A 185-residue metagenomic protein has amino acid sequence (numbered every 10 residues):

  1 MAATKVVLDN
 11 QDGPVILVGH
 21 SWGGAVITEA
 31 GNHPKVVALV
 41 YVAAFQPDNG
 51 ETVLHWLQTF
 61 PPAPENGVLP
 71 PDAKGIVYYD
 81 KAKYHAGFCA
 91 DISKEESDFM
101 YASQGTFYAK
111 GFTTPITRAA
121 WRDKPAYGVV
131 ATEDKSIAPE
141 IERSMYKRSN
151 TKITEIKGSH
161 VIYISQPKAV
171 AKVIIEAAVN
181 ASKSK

Functional and structural regions predicted by a protein language model:
M1-I16, A30-H33, L54-Q58: Active-site loop/oxyanion-hole signature of alpha/beta-hydrolase fold enzymes
N10-G13, A177-S182: Glycine-rich phosphate-binding loop signature in dinucleotide/nucleotide-binding domains
V18-G23, I27: Gly/Ala-rich beta-loop-alpha elbow adjacent to hydrolase catalytic centers
N32-V36, V40-K81, G111-F112, I137: Flexible "cap/lid" loop of the alpha/beta hydrolase fold
L39, P125-D134: Conserved strand-to-loop "acid loop" that flanks and positions the catalytic carboxylate
F99-A120: Active-site nucleophile elbow and catalytic-triad environment of alpha/beta-hydrolase enzymes
W121-A126, R148-T151: Short, proline-enriched alpha-helix->beta-strand connector loops that line the catalytic pocket of alpha/beta-hydrolase
T132-K157, I164, E176-A177: Conserved loop-alpha-helix segment in the C-terminal half of the alpha/beta-hydrolase fold that carries the catalytic
